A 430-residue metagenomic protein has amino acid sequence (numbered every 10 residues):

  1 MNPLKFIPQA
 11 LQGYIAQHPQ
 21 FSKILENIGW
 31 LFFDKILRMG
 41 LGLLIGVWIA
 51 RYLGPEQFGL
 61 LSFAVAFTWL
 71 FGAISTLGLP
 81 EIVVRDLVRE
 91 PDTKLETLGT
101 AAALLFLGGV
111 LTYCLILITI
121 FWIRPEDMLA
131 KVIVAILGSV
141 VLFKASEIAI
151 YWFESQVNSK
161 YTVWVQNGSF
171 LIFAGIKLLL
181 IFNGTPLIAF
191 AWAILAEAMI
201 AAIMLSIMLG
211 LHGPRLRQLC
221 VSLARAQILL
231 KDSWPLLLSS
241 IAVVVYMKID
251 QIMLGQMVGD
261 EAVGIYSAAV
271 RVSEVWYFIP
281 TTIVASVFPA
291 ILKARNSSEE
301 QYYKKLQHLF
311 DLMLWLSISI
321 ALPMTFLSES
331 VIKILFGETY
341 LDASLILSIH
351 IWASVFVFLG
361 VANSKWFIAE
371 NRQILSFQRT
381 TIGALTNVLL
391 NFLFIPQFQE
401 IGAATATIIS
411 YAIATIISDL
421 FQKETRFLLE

Functional and structural regions predicted by a protein language model:
N2-A10, Q20, P80-V83, I150-S155 (+9 more regions): C-terminal transmembrane helix end/exit motif
N2-Q9, Q20-P80, S169-A174, I194 (+5 more regions): Signature of the first transmembrane helix
K5-Q20, I24, K160, L187-A191 (+3 more regions): Interhelical loop/hinge segments that connect adjacent transmembrane helices in multipass membrane
A16-F21, I120-L137, D260, E300 (+1 more regions): Interfacial segments at transmembrane-helix termini and the short loops linking adjacent helices
E26-L43, S169, F190-L205, L209 (+3 more regions): Transmembrane helical elements of multi-pass membrane transporters/channels
S75-D92, S155, G213, S273-E299 (+3 more regions): Helix-loop junctions and terminal segments of transmembrane helices in multi-pass membrane transport/translocation
D86-R89, L142-Q166, I188, I351-R379: Membrane-interface junctions at transmembrane-helix termini in multi-pass inner-membrane proteins
V134-G138, W164-H212, T381-T386, E400-K423: Hydrophobic alpha-helical transmembrane segments
